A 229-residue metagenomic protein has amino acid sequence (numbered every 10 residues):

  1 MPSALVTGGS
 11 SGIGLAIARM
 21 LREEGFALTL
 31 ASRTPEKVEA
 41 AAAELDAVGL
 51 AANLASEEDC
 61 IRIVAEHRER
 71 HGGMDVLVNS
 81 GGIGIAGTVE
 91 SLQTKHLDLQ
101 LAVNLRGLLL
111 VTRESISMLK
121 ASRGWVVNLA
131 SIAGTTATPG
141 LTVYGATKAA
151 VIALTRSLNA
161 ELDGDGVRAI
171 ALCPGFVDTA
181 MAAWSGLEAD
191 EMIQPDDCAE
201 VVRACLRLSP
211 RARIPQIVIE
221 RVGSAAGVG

Functional and structural regions predicted by a protein language model:
S10-S11: Conserved glycine-rich cofactor-binding loop
E24-E39: Conserved glycine-rich Rossmann-like NAD(P)H-binding loop of the short-chain dehydrogenase/reductase
A52-R62, T94: The beta1-alpha1 cofactor-binding region of Rossmann-like NAD(H)/NADP(H)-dependent oxidoreductases
T88-V89, Q93-L101: Substrate-binding pocket helix/loop in short-chain dehydrogenase/reductase
T112, T147: Active-site helix of classical SDR
S131: Residue(s) in the substrate-gating loop at a strand-loop-helix junction that position the organic substrate next
G164, A171-L172, L187-G227: C-terminal helical subdomain
